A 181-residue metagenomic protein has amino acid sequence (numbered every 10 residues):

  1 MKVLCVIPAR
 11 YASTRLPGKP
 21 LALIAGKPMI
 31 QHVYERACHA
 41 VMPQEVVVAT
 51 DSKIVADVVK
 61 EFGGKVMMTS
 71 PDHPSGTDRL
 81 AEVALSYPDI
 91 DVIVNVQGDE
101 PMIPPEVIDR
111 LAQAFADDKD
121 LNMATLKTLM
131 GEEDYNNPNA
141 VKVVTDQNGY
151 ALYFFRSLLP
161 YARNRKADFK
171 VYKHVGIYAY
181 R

Functional and structural regions predicted by a protein language model:
K2-A49: N-terminal glycine-rich phosphate-binding loop and ensuing alpha1 helix
C5, V46-V48, I93, M123 (+1 more regions): Hydrophobic/aromatic residues located in beta-strands of well-ordered beta-sheets within soluble catalytic
C38, L85, A116-D117: Residue-level signal for alpha-helix termini/capping positions
P43, D89-I90, D118-L121: Short, high-confidence coil segments that cap the C-terminus of an alpha-helix and link into the following beta-strand
V47, K53-V96, E100-Q113: Short phosphate-binding loop-to-helix
I103-A179: Conserved core of the sugar-phosphate nucleotidyltransferase
